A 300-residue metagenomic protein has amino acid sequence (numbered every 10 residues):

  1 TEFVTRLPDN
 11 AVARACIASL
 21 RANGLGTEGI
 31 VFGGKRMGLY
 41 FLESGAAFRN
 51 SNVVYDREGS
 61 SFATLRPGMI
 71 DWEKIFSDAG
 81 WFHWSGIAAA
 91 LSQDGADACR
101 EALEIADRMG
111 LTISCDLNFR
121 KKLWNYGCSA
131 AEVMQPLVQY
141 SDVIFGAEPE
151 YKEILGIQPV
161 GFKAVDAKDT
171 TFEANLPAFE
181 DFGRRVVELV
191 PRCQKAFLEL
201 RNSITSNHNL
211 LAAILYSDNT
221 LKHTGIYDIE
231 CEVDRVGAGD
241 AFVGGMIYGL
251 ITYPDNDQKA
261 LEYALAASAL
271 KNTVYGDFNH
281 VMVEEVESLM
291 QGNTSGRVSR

Functional and structural regions predicted by a protein language model:
E2-I87, C115, V286-R300: Conserved N-terminal subdomain of the carbohydrate kinase-like
T5, C115-L117, G146, G239: Active-site flanking residues adjacent to catalytic metal/cofactor-binding acidic residues
R21, R100, E104-R108, V138: Anion (oxyanion) recognition and catalysis
D56-G59, W84-D94, F119-W124, D169-E173: Flexible, glycine/proline-enriched loop segments at strand-loop-helix junctions that form or flank small-ligand binding
M69, A96-E101, G127-Q135: Charged helix-capping and loop-helix junction motifs
W81-I87, T112-K121, E148, F197-E199: Short beta-strands and strand-loop turn motifs
M109, L123-T220: Conserved phosphate/ATP/ADP-binding segment of small-molecule kinases
S206, K222-N293, R300: Conserved post-catalytic alpha-helical subdomain immediately downstream of the catalytic base and nucleotide-binding
